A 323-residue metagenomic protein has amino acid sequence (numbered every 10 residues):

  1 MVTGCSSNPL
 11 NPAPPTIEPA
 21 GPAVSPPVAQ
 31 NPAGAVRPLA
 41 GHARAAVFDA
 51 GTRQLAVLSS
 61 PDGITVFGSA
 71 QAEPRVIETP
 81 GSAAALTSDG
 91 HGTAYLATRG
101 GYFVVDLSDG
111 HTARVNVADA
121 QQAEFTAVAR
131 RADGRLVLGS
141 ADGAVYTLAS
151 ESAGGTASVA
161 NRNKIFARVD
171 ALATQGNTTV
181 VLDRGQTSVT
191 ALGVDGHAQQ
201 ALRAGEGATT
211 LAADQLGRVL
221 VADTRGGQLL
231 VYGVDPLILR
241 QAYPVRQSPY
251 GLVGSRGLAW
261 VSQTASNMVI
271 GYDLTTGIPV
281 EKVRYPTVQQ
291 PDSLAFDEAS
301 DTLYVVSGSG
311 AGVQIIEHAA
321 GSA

Functional and structural regions predicted by a protein language model:
G4-A323: Predominantly soluble domains enriched in secretory-pathway, periplasmic, or organellar proteins
